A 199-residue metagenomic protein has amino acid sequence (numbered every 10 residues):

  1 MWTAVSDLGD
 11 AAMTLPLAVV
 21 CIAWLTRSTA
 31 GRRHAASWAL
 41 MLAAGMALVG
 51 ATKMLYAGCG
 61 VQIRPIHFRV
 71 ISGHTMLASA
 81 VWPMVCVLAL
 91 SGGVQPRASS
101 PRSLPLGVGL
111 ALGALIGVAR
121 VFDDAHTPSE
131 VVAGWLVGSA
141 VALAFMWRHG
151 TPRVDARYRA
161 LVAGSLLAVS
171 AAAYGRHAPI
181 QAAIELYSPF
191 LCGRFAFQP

Functional and structural regions predicted by a protein language model:
M1-V5, G193-P199: Short, strongly hydrophobic alpha-helical membrane anchors
M1-V70, T75-V118, L143, T151 (+1 more regions): Hydrophobic alpha-helical bundle signature of multipass membrane enzymes
R32-A36, T127-V131, A156-R157, Q181: Short, aromatic-rich membrane-interface segments at the entry and exit of alpha-helical transmembrane domains
K53-V70, A114-A142, I180-F195: Interfacial helix-loop-helix junctions of multi-pass membrane proteins
G138, F145-A156: Membrane-embedded alpha-helical modules
H149, A171-A182: Hydrophobic alpha-helical transmembrane segments in multi-pass integral membrane proteins
R157-G175: Internal/C-terminal transmembrane anchor helices
